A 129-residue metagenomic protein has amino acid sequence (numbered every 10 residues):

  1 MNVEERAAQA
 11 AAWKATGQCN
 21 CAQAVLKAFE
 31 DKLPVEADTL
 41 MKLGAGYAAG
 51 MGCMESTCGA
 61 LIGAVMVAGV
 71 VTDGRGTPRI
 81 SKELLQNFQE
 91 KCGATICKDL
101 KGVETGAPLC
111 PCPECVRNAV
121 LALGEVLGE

Functional and structural regions predicted by a protein language model:
M1-K14: Polybasic, low-complexity association/targeting segments
N2, L26-A45, Q89-C97: Acidic-glycine-rich active-site phosphate/pyrophosphate-binding loop
N2-V3, K82-E129: C-terminal binding/interaction regions
A11, L26-E30, G44, A48 (+2 more regions): Amphipathic alpha-helical segments within well-ordered protein domains
K14, Q18, F29, L33 (+5 more regions): Structural signal for hydrophobic packing residues in well-ordered secondary-structure cores of soluble enzyme domains
D31-K42, G69-E83: Phosphate-handling active-site elements
Y47-V70: Glycine/serine-rich anion-binding loops at beta->alpha junctions that coordinate negatively charged ligand groups
